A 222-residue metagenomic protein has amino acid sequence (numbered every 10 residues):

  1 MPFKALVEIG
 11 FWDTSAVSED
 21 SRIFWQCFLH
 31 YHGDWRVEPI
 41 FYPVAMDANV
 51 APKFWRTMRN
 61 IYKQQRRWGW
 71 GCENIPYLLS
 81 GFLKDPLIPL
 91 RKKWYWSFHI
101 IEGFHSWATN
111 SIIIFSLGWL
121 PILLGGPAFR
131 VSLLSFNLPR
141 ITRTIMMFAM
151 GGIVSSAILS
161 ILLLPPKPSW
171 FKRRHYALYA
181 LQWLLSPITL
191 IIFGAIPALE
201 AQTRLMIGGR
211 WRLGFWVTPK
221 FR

Functional and structural regions predicted by a protein language model:
M1-A108, G209-R222: Non-transmembrane catalytic domains and loops of membrane-associated enzymes and transporters that build or traffic
H99-I207: Membrane-embedded multi-pass helical conduit in multi-pass membrane proteins, especially envelope-biosynthetic
